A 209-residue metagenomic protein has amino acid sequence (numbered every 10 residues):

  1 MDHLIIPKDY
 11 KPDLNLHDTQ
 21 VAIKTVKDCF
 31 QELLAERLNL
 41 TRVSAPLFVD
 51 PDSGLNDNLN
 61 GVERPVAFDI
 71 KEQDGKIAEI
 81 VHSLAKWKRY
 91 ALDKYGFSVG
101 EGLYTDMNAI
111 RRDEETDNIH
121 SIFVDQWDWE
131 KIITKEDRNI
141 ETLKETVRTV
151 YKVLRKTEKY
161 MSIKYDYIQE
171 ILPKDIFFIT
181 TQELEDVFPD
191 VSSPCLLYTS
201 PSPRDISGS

Functional and structural regions predicted by a protein language model:
D2-H120, D128-I132: Class II aminoacyl-tRNA synthetase-like tRNA-binding/catalytic domains
P7, N15, T25, D50 (+4 more regions): Serine/threonine-rich low-complexity intrinsically disordered regions
V43, K159, I206-G208: Secondary-structure boundary/capping residues
D74-Y90, E141-V150, D190-S200: Hydrophobic transmembrane alpha-helix bundles
T105-P194: Extended, charged alpha-beta segments that form solvent-exposed binding/catalytic grooves in nucleic-acid-handling
Y198-S209: Single conserved hydrophobic/aromatic residue that forms the stacking wall/gate of nucleotide- or nucleobase-binding
